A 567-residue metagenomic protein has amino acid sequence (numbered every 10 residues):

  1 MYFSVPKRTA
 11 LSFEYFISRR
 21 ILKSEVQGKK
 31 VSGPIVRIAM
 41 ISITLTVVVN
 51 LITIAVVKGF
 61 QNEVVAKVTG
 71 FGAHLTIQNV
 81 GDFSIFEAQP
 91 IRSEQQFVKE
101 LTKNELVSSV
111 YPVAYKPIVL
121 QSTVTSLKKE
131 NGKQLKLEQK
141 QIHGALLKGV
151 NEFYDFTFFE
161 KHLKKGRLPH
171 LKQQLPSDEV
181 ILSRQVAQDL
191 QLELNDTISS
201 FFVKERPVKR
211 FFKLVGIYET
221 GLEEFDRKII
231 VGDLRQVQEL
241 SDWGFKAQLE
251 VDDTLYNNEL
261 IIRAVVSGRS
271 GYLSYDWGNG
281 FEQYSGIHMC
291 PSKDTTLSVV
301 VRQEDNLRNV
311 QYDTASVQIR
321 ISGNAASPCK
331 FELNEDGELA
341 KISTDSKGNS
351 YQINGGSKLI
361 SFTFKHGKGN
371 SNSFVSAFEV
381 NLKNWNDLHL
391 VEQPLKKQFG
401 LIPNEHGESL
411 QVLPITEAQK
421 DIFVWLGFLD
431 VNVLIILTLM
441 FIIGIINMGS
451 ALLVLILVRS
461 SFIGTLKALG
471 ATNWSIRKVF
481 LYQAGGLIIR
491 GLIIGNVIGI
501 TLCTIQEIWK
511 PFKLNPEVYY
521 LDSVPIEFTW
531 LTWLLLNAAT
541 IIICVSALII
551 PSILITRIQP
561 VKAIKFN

Functional and structural regions predicted by a protein language model:
Y2-V47, Q61: N-terminal Sec/SRP start-transfer signal
V26-R37, P394, F399-I443, L455-L457: Peri-transmembrane interface segments
P34-I35, V48-A73: Alpha-helical transmembrane segments
L51-G59, D430, I435-A468, I476-V479 (+1 more regions): A hydrophobic alpha-helix feature that marks transmembrane segments and, especially, their cytosolic C-terminal ends
Q61-Q95, Y115: Membrane-interface junction motifs in transport/secretion proteins
I91-E259, V265, R269-F281, S285-D294 (+3 more regions): A structural signal for hydrophobic secondary-structure junctions, strongest on transmembrane helix-loop-helix units
L453-L455, F462-Q506: Transmembrane alpha-helical interface segments in multi-pass membrane proteins
R490-A538, I549-I558: Short helix-loop junctions at transmembrane helix boundaries
